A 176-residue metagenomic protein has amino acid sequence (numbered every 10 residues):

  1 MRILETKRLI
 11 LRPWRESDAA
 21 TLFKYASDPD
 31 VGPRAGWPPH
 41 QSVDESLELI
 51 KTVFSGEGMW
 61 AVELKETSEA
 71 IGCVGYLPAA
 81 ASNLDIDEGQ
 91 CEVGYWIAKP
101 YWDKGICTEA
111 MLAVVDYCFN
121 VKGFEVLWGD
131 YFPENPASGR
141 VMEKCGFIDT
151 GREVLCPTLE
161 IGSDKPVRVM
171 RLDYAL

Functional and structural regions predicted by a protein language model:
M1-P33, E63-L176: Acyl-donor (CoA/ACP) binding surface of acyl/acetyltransferases
D30-K51: Conserved GNAT-fold acetyl-CoA-binding loop/helix
A35-P39, M59-L64: A short, aromatic/hydrophobic, helix- or strand-capping loop or linear motif that either lines the entrance/gate
H40-E45, F54-G56, I106-C107, T158-S163: Short C-terminal domain-edge/linker segments immediately following a structured domain
I50-A61: A short helix-loop-beta-strand connector motif used in the catalytic cores of GNAT acetyltransferases and, in some
